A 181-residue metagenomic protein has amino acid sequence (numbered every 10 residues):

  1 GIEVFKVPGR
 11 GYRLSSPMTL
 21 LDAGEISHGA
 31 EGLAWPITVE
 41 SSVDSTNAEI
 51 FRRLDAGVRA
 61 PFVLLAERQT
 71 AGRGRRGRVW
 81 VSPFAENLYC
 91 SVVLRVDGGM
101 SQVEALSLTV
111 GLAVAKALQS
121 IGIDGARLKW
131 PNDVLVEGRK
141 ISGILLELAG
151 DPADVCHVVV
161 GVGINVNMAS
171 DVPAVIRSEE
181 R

Functional and structural regions predicted by a protein language model:
I2-S120: N-terminal lobe of the biotin/lipoate ligase/transferase fold
Y12, D133-V134: Positions that flank functional sites
G72, D133, G163: Active-site glycine-centered loops adjacent to acidic/histidine catalytic or metal-binding residues that shape
W80-S82, V134, P152: Generic marker of residues within folded, mature protein domains
G98-A126, V136-R181: Long, positively charged amphipathic alpha-helical accessory segments at protein N-termini or as interdomain linkers
L128-N132: Alpha/beta catalytic cores of group-transfer enzymes, especially the acyltransferase/condensing modules of polyketide
